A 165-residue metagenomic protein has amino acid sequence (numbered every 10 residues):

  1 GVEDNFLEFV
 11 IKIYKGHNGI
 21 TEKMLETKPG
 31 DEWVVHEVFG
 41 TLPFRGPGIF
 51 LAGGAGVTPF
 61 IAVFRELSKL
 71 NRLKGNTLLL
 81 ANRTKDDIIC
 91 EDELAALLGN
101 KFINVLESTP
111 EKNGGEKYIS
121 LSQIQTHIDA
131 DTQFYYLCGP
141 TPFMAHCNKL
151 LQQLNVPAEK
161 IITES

Functional and structural regions predicted by a protein language model:
G1-P29, N82-T84, E107-T109: Ferredoxin-reductase
G40-F50: Short, Lys/Arg- and Gly-enriched loop/turn segments at beta-strand edges
G40-L42, G56-V57, T84-D86, P110: Short, catalytically relevant binding-site loops at active-site mouths
I49-T58: Short, glycine-rich nucleotide/cofactor-binding loops
P59-K69: Histidine-anchored nucleotide/phosphate-binding helix
G75-S165: Reductase modules of NAD(P)H-dependent flavoproteins
